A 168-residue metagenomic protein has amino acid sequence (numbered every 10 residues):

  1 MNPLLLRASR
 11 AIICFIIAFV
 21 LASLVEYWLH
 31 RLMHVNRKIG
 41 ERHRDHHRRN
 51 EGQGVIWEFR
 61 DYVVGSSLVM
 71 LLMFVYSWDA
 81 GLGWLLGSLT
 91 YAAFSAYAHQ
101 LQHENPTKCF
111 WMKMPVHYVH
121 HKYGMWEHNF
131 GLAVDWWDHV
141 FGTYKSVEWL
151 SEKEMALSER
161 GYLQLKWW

Functional and structural regions predicted by a protein language model:
M1-C14, M70-W84: Helix-coil boundary and interhelical linker segments in multi-pass alpha-helical membrane proteins
A11, F15-S23, Y62, S66-M70 (+2 more regions): Alpha-helical transmembrane spans of integral membrane proteins, capturing the lipid-embedded, hydrophobic core of TM
V20-H34, G87-E104: Transmembrane alpha-helical segments that form the membrane-embedded catalytic/substrate-channel core of multi-pass
R31-I39, W78-D79, Q100-C109, Y144: Membrane-interface elements of multi-pass transporters and channels
M33-G52, F110-H120: Cytosolic, membrane-interface loops and tails of multi-pass inner-membrane proteins
W57-Y76, G131-D135: Core segments of transmembrane alpha-helices that mediate helix-helix packing or line hydrophobic substrate/ligand
F74-L101, E148-W168: Hydrophobic alpha-helical transmembrane segments and immediately flanking/interface helices in integral membrane
E104-W168: Membrane-proximal soluble regions of multi-pass membrane proteins
